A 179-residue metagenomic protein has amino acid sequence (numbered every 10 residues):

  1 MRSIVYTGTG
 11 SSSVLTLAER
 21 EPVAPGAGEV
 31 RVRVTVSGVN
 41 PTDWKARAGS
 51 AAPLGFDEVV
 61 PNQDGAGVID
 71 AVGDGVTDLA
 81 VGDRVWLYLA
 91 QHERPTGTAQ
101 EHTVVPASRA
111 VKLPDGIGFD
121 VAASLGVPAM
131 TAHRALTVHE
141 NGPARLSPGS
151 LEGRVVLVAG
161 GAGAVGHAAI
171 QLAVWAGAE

Functional and structural regions predicted by a protein language model:
S3, V34, T103, A132 (+1 more regions): Terminal peptide-recognition signature
E21-V39, S50-Q91: Glycine-rich beta-strand-centered segment in the early N-terminal region that forms part of a ligand/cofactor-binding
T42-R47: Cytochrome P450 core scaffold surrounding the K-helix E-X-X-R motif and the conserved "meander" helix-loop region
D83-R84, H102, V155, W175: Residue-level marker of beta-strand positions
H92-A107: A structural motif shared across PLP-dependent enzymes of the aminotransferase-like
I117-L125: Short pre-catalytic strand/loop immediately N-terminal to key active-site residues, enriched for Gly-Thr
G126, M130-E179: Mid-domain Rossmann-like dinucleotide-binding core that forms the NAD(H)/NADP(H) cofactor-binding site
